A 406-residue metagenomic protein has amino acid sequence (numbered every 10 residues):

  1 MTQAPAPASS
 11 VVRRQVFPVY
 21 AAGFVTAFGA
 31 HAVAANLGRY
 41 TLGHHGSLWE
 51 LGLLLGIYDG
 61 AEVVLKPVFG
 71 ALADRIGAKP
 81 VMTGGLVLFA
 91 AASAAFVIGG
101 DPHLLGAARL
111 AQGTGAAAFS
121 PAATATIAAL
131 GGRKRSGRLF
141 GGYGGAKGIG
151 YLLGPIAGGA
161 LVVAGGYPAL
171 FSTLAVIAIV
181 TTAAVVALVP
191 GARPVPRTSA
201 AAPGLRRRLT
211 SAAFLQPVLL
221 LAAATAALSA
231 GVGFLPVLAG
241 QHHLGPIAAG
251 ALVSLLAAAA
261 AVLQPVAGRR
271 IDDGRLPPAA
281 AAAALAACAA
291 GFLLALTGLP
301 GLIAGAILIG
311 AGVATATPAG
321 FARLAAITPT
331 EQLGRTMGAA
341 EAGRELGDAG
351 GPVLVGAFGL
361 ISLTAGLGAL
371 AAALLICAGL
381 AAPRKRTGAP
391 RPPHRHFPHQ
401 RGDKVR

Functional and structural regions predicted by a protein language model:
T2-R13, P190-P217, K404: Juxtamembrane intracellular "pre-TM" segments in multi-pass secondary transporters
A30, A111-A123, L308-G320: Core transmembrane helices of Major Facilitator Superfamily
H45, G77, I98-H103, L296-G298: Helix-breaking motifs and short loop linkers at transmembrane-helix boundaries and internal kinks in secondary membrane
D59-P67, Y151-L152, A257-P265, A349: Residue-level signature of mid-helix packing/kink "hotspots" within the transmembrane helices of 12-pass Major
L65-G77, L263-R275: Helix-to-loop junctions at the C-terminal end of transmembrane segments in multipass secondary transporters
V81-A94, A175, P278-L293: Structural signature of the two symmetry-related core transmembrane helices
A108-K147: Cytoplasmic helix-loop-helix junction between adjacent transmembrane helices in 12-TM secondary transporters
V176-V195, L380-K385: C-terminal membrane-cytosol helix-exit motif in multi-pass small-molecule transporters
